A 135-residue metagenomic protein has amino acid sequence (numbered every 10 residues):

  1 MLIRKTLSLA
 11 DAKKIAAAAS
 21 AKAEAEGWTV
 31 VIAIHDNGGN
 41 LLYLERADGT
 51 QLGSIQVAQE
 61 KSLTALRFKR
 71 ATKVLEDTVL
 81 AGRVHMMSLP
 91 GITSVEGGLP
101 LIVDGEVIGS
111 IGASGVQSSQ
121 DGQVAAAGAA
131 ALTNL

Functional and structural regions predicted by a protein language model:
M1-L135: Flexible, solvent-exposed loop/hinge segments and secondary-structure transition points
